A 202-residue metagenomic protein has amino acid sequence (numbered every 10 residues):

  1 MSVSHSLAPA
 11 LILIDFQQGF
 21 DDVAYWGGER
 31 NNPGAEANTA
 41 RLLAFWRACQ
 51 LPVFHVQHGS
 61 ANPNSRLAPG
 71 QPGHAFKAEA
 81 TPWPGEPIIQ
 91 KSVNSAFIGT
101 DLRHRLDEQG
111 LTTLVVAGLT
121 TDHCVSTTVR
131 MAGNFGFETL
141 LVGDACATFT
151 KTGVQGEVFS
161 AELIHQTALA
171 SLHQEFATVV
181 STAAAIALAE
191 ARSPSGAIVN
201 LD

Functional and structural regions predicted by a protein language model:
M1-A10, A37-A44, A48-C49, R66-D202: Active-site-adjacent betaalpha module
L11-F16: N-terminal nucleotide-binding beta1-loop-alpha1 segment
Q17-V23: Short acidic, Gly/Ser-rich segments with clustered Asp/Glu that frequently serve as metal-coordination loops in enzyme
G19, A61, T148: Active-site loop signature of alpha/beta-hydrolase-fold enzymes
Y25-N32, N64-L67, G156-V158: Short glycine-enriched, charge-decorated loop/helix-capping segments at active-site entrances that position
A35-E36, H58: N-terminal short leaders/motifs
F45-A61: Von Willebrand factor
